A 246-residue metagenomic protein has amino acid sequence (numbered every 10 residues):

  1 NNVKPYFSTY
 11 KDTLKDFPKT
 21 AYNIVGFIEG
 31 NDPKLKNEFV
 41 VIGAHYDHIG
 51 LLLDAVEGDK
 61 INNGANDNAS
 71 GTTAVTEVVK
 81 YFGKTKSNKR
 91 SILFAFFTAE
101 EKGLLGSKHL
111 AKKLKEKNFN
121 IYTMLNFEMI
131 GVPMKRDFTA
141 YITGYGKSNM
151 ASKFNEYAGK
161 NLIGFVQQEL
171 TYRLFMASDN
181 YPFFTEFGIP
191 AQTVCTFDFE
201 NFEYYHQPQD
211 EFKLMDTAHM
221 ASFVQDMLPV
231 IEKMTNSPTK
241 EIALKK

Functional and structural regions predicted by a protein language model:
N1-G64, E77-K80, K84, K89: Soluble metallo-hydrolase cores and metallopeptidase-like ectodomains found primarily in the secretory/periplasmic
N1-N2, I28, D32, A44 (+8 more regions): Sec/Tat-exported extracytoplasmic proteins
K11-K15, V56-N68, G83, F96-F97 (+3 more regions): Second-shell loop/turn segments in exported
K15, K19, D32-P33, Y46-G50 (+5 more regions): Solvent-exposed loop/turn segments at secondary-structure junctions within structured extracellular/periplasmic domains
F17-K19, F39, A65-T72, E100-G103 (+5 more regions): Solvent-exposed, acidic/flexible segments
S70-E77, Y81, S91, L105-H109 (+6 more regions): Extracytoplasmic/secreted proteins, especially bacterial periplasmic and envelope-associated proteins
K84, T196, E200-K246: His/Asp/Glu-rich mid-to-C-terminal helical/loop segments that flank catalytic regions of hydrolases
S87, F97-F199, T239-I242: Metal-dependent peptidase/peptidase-like ectodomains
